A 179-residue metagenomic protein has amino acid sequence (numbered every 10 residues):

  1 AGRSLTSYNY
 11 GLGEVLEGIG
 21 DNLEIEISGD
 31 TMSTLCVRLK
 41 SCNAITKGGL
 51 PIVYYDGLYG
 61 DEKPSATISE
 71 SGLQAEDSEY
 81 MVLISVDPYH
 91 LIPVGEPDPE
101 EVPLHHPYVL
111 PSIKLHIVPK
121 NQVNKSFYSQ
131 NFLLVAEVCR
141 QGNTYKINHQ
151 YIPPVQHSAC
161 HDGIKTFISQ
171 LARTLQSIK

Functional and structural regions predicted by a protein language model:
A1-P99, K179: Glycine-rich, compositionally biased intrinsically disordered regions
V102-K179: Mixed-charge (acidic/basic) macromolecular-recognition segments
